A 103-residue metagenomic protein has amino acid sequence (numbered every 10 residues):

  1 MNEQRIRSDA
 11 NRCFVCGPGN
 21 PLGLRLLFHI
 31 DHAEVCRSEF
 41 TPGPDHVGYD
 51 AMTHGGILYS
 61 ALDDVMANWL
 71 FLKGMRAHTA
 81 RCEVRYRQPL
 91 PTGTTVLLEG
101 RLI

Functional and structural regions predicted by a protein language model:
M1-D45: Non-catalytic linker/capping segments at the edges of enzyme domains
P18-P21, I57, P91: Short capping/connector residues at structural and topological boundaries
G23, G48-D50, T94: Short acidic, gly/pro-rich beta-turn/loop elements at beta-sheet edges and active-site/ligand-binding grooves
L24, E34, H78-A80, V96: Hydrophobic core residues within well-ordered beta-strands of beta-rich domains
V35, M52-A77: Active-site helix/loop of acyl-thioester processing domains in fatty-acid/polyketide metabolism, spanning hotdog-fold
P42-G56: Short histidine-centered catalytic/ligand-binding loop motif
L72-A80, V84-P89: Extended, positively charged loop/linker patches that create polyanion-binding surfaces
V84-I103: Hydrophobic beta-sheet segments that form the core/acyl-binding groove of ACP/CoA-dependent acyl-chain-processing
